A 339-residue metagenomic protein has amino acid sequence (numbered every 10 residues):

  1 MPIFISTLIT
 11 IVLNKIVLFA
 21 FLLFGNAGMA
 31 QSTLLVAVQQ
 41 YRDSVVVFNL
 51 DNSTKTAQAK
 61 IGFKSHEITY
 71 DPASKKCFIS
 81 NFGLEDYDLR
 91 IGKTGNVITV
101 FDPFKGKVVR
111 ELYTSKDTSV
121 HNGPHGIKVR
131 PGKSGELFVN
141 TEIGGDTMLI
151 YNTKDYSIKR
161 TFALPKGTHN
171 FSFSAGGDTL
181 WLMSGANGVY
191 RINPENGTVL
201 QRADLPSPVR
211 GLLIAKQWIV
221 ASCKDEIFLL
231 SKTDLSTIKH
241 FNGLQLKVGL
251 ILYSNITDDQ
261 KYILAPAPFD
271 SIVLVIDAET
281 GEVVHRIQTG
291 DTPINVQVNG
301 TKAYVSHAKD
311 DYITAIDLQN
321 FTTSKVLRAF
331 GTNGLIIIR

Functional and structural regions predicted by a protein language model:
M1-S32: Bacterial Sec-dependent N-terminal signal peptides
K15, N26-R339: Predominantly soluble domains enriched in secretory-pathway, periplasmic, or organellar proteins
